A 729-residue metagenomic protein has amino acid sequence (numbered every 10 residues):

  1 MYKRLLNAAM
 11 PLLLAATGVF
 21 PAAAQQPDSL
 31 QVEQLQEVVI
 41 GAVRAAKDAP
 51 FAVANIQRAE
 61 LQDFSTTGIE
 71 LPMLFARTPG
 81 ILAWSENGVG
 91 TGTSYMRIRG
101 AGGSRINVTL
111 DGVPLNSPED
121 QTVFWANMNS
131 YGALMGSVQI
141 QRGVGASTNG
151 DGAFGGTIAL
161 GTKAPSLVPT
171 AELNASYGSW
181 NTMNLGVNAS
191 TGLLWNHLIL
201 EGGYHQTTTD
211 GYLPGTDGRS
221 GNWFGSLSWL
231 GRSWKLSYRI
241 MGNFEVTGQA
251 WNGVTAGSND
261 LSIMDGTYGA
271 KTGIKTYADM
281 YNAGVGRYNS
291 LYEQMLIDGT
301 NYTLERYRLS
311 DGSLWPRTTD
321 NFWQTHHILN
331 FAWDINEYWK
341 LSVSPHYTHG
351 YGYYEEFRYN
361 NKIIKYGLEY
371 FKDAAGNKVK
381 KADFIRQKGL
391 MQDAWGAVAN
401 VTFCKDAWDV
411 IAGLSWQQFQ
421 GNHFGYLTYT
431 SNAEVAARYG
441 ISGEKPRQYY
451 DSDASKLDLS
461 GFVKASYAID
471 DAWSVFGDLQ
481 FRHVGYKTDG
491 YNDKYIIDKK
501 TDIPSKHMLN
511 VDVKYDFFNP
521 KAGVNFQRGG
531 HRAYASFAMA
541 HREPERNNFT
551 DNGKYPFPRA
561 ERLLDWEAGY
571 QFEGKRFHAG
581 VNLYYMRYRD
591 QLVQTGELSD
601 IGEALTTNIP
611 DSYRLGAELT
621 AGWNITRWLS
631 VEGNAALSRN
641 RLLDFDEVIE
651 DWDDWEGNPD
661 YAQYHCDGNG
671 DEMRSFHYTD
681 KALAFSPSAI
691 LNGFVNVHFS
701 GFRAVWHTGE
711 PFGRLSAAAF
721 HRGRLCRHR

Functional and structural regions predicted by a protein language model:
Q25-D63, G103, H578: Short, acidic, small-residue-rich periplasmic hinge/interaction motif at the N-terminus of Gram-negative outer-membrane
P72-P114, G136: Extracytoplasmic beta-strand/coil segments of soluble accessory domains associated with Gram-negative outer-membrane
P114-R142, G161: Short acidic/polar hinge/loop motifs at secondary-structure boundaries that mediate gating or recognition
G145-S147, G156-L193, G202-P214, H707: Short strand-turn segments of transmembrane beta-barrel domains in outer membranes, especially the first one or two
S237-H326, E355-F384: Acidic/polar loop-and-plug regions of large Gram-negative outer-membrane beta-barrel proteins
N321-E355, Y359-I496, N525-G529, Y534-S536 (+2 more regions): Face-selective signature of the C-terminal outer-membrane beta-barrel domain
S415-Q417, G443-Y588, N624-T626, A636 (+3 more regions): Structural signature of Gram-negative outer-membrane beta-barrels, strongest in the C-terminal barrel of TonB-dependent
A468-D471, Y585-R587, T607-F720: Gram-negative outer-membrane beta-barrel transporters
